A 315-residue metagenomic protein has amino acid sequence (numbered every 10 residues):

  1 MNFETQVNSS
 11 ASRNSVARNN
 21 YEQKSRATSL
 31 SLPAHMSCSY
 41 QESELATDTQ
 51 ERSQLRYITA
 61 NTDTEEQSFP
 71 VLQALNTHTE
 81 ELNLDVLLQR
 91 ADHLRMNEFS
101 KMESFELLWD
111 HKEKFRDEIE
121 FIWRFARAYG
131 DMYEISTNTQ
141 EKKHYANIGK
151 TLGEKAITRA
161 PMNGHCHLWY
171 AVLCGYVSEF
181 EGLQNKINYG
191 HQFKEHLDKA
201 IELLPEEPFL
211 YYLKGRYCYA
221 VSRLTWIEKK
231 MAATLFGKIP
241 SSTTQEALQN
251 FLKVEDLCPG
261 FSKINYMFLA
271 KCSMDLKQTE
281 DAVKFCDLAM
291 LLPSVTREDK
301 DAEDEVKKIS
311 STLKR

Functional and structural regions predicted by a protein language model:
M1-E120, T279, V283-P293, E303-R315: Extreme N-terminal leader/anchor segments
L82-R90, R124, A128-D131, W169 (+6 more regions): "A position-specific structural signal for the A-helix of alpha-solenoid helical repeats
Q89-R90, L94-E103, R127-M162, L168-E206 (+2 more regions): Short coil/linker segments at helix-helix boundaries
E118-R124, T137: Short N-terminal amphipathic alpha-helices
I119-E120, G164-H165, P208-F209, T244 (+2 more regions): Boundary/linker segments of alpha-helical solenoid repeat arrays
Q140, Q278-E280, R297: Structural helix-adjacent loops and short alpha-helical linkers that scaffold large soluble proteins
C258-Q278, A282-C286, L292: C-terminal transmembrane module of eukaryotic multi-pass membrane proteins
